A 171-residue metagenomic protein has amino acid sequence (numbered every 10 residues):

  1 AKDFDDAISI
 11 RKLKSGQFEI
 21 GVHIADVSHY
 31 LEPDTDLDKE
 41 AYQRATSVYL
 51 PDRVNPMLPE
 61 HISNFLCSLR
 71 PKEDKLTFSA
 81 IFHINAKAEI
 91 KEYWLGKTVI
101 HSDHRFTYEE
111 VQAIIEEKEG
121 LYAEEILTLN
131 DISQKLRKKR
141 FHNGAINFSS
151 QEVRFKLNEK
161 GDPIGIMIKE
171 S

Functional and structural regions predicted by a protein language model:
A1-S171: Electropositive polyanion-binding surfaces
